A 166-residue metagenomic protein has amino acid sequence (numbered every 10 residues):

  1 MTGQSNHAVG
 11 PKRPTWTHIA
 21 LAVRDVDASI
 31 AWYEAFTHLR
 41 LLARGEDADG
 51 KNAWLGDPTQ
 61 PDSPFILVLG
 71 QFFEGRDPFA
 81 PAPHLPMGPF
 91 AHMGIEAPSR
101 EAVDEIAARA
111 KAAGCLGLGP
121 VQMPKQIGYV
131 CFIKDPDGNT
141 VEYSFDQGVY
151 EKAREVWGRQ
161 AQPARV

Functional and structural regions predicted by a protein language model:
M1-K12, A107-V166: Vicinal oxygen chelate
S5-A8, D77-P83: Short beta-strand/turn micro-motifs at beta-sheet edges
P11-R13, A20-F73: Core segments of cupin and vicinal oxygen chelate
T15-D25, A53-P58, F79-R109, Y129-K134: Vicinal oxygen chelate
I30-A31, D104, V141-E142: Alpha-helical elements of the RecA-like P-loop NTPase motor core of helicases
F65-L67, A91, P136: Change "...and in nucleic-acid phosphodiester-cleaving endonucleases..." to "...and in nucleic-acid processing enzymes
F65-V68, P78-A82, A153-V156: Short, charged, solvent-exposed linker or helix-capping segments at domain edges/interfaces that act as flexible hinges
G70-R76, D146-Q147: Acetyl-CoA-dependent GNAT
